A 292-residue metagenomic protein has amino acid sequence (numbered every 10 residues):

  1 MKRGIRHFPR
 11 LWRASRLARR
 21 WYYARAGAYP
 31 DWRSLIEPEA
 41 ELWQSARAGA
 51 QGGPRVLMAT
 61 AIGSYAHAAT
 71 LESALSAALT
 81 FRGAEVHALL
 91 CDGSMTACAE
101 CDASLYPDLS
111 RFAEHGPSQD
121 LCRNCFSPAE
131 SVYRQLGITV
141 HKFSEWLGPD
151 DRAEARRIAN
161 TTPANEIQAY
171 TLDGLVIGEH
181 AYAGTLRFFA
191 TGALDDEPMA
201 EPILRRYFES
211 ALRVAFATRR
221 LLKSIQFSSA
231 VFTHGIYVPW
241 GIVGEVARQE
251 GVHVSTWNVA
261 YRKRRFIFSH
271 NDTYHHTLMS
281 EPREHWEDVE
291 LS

Functional and structural regions predicted by a protein language model:
M1-R55, A59, A78, R82-L212 (+1 more regions): Conserved N-terminal ligand/cofactor-binding loop architecture of enzyme catalytic domains
A61-L71, F232: A short, glycine/small-residue-rich beta-strand->loop->alpha-helix junction that serves as a flexible
H67-A68, E72-S73, V238-G241: Short, well-ordered alpha-helical microsegments
S73-S76, A247: Short, solvent-exposed amphipathic alpha-helical segments in soluble enzyme and RNA/protein-processing domains
V214-S269: Conserved nucleotide-sugar donor-interacting segment of glycosyltransferase catalytic cores, predominantly GT-B
